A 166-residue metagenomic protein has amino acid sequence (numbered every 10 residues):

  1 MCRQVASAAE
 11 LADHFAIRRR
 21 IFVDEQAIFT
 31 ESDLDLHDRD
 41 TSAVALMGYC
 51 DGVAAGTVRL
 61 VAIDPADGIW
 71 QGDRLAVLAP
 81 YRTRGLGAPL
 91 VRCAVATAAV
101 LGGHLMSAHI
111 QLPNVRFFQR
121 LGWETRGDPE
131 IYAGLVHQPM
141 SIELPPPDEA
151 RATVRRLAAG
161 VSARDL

Functional and structural regions predicted by a protein language model:
M1-V53, R151-L166: Short amphipathic alpha-helix that is part of the acyltransferase structural core
D40, A66, Y132-V136: Short acidic/glycine-enriched loop/turn segments that link adjacent beta-strands
M47, P139-E143: Short, well-ordered beta-strand micro-motif
M47, V53-I63, I69-A76: Conserved beta-strand in the GNAT
V77, T83-A96: Conserved acetyl-CoA-binding loop-helix of GNAT-fold acetyltransferases
V91, A98-Q111: Conserved GNAT acetyl-CoA-binding A-motif
H104, L112-V136: Conserved active-site alpha-helix within GNAT-family acetyltransferase domains
